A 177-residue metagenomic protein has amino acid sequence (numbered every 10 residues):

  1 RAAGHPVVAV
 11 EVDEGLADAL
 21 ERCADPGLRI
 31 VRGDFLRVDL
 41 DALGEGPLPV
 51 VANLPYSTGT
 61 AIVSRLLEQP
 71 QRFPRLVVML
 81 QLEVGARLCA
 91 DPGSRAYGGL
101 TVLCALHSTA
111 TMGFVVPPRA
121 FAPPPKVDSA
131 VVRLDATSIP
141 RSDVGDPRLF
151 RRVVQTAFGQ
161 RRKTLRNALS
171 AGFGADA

Functional and structural regions predicted by a protein language model:
R1-R152: Catalytic cores of RNA-modifying enzymes
L20-C23, A168, G172: Alpha-helical interaction/dimerization surfaces of two-component signaling modules
R87, R161-R162: Short, cationic motifs built from Arg/Lys/His that form the positively charged side of catalytic pockets
A175-A177: RNA substrate-recognition surfaces in RNA-acting enzymes
